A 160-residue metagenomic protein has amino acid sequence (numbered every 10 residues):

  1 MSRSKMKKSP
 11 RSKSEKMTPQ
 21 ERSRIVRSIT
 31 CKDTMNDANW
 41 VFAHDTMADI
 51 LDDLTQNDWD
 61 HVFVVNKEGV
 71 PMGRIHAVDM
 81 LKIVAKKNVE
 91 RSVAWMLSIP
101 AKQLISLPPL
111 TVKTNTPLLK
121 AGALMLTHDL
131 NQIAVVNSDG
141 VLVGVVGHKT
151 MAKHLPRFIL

Functional and structural regions predicted by a protein language model:
M1-L160: Tandem CBS (Cystathionine beta-synthase) repeat/Bateman regulatory domains
